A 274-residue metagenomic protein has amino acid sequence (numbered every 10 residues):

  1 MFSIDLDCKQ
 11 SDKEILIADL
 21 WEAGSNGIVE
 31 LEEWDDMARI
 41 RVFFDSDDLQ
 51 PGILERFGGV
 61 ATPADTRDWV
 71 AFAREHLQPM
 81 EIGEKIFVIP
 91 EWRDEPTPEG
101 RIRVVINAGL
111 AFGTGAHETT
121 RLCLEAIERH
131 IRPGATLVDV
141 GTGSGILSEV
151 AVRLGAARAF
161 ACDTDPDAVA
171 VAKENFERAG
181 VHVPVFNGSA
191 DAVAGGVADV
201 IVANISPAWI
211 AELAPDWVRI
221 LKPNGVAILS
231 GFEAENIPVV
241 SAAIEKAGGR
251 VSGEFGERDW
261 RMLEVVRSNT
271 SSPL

Functional and structural regions predicted by a protein language model:
M1-P98: N-terminal auxiliary segments of SAM/dcSAM-dependent transferases
L20, H130, T164-L274: S-adenosylmethionine
E55-F57, E84, G100, A157-R158 (+1 more regions): A short helix-to-beta-strand connector/capping loop
F87, V105-N107, S206, I228: Conserved beta-strand segments that form the floor/walls of ligand-binding pockets within enzyme and binding domains
V104-V105, V138: Conserved beta-strand elements of the Class I
L110, T114-V197: Conserved SAM/SAH cofactor-binding pocket of Class I
